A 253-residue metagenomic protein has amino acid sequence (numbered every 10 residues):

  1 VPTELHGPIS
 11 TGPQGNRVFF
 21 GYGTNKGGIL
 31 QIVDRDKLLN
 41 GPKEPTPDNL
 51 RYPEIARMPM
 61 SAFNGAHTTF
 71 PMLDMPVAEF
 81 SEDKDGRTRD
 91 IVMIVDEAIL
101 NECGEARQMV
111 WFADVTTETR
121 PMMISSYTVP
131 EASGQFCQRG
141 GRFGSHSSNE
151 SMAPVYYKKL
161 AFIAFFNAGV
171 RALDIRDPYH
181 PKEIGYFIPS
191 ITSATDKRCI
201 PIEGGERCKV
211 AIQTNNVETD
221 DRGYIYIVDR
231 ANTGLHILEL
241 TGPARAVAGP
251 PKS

Functional and structural regions predicted by a protein language model:
V1-S253: Feature marking well-ordered beta-strand scaffolds used for ligand recognition
